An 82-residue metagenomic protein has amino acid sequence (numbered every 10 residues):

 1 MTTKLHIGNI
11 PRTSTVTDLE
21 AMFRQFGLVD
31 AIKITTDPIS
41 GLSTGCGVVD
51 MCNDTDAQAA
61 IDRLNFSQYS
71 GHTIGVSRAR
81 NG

Functional and structural regions predicted by a protein language model:
M1-R78: Canonical RRM/RBD RNA-binding surface and closely related RRM-like beta-sheet modules in eukaryotic RNA-binding proteins
